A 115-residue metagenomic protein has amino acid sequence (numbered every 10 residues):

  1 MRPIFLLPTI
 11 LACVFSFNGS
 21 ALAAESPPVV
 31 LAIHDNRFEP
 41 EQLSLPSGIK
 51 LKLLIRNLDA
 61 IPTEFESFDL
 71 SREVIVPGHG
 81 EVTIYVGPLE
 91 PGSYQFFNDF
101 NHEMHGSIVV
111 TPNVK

Functional and structural regions predicted by a protein language model:
M1-F5: Positively charged n-region of N-terminal signal peptides that target proteins for export
L7-S16: Bacterial N-terminal signal peptides
L22, P27-V30, V76-K115: Extracellular/periplasmic metallocenter environments
E25-G48: N-terminal edge beta-strand
H34-E41, F68-L70, H79-I84: N-terminal post-signal-peptidase region of extra-cytosolic proteins
E41-D59, E81-L89, Q95-F97: Beta-strand cores of secreted/periplasmic/IMS beta-sandwich domains, seen most often in copper-related folds
L58-G78, G106-S107: Histidine- and aromatic-enriched segments that form or immediately flank copper-ligand environments
